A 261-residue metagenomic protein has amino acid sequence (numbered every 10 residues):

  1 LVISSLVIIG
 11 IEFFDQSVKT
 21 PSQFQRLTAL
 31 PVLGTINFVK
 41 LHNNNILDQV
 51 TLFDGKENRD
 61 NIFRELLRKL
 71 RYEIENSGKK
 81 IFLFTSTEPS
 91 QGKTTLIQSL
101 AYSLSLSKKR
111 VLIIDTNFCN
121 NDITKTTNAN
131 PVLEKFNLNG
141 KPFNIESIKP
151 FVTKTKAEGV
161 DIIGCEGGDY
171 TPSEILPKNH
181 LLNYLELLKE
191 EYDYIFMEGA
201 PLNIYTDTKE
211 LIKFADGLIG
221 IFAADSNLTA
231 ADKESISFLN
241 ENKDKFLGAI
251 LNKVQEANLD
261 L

Functional and structural regions predicted by a protein language model:
L1-L112, T116-I145, K149-T155, Y170 (+2 more regions): Short boundary/hinge segments that flank catalytic cores
F14-D15, P142-E146, L176-N179, G199-L202: Short gly/ser/thr-rich secondary-structure transition/capping motifs
Q16, Q23-V32, G199, E210-I221: Gly/Ser-rich helix-loop-strand patches that form or flank binding pockets for ribonucleotide-derived cofactors
I81-L83, L112, V160-I162, Y194-F196: Residue-level preference for the first positions of well-ordered beta-strands
I162-E174, H180-I212: Switch II (G3) loop of P-loop NTPases
Y194, G217-G220, G248: Well-ordered beta-strand positions
G199-I204, A215-K233: Conserved Switch II/interswitch segment of TRAFAC-class P-loop GTPases
